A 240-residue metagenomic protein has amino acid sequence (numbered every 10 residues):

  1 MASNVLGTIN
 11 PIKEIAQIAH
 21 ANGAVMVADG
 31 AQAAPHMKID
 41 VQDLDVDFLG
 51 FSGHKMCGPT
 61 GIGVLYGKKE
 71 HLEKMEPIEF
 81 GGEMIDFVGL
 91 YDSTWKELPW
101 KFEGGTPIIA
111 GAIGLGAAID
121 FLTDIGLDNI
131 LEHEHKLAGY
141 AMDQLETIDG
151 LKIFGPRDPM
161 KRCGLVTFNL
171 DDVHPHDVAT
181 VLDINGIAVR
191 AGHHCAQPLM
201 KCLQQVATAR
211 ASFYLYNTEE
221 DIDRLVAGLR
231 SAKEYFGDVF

Functional and structural regions predicted by a protein language model:
M1-F240: Pyridoxal 5′-phosphate
